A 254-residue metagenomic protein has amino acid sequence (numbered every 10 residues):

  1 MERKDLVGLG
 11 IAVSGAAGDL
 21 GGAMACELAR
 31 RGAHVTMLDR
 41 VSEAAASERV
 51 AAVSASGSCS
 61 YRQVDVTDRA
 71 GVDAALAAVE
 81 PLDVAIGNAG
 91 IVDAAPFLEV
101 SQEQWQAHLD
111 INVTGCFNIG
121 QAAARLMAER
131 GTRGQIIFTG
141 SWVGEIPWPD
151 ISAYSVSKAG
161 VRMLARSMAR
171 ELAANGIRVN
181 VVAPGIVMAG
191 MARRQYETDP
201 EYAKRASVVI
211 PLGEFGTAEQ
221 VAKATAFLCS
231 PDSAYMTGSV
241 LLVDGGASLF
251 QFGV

Functional and structural regions predicted by a protein language model:
E2, I146, A226, T237-V254: Short C-terminal tail/terminal secondary-structure segment of NAD(P)H-dependent dehydrogenase/reductase domains
A17-G18: Conserved glycine-rich cofactor-binding loop
A33-S47: Conserved glycine-rich Rossmann-like NAD(P)H-binding loop of the short-chain dehydrogenase/reductase
P96-F97, Q104-L109, A206: Substrate-binding pocket helix/loop in short-chain dehydrogenase/reductase
G120, S157, A165: Active-site helix of classical SDR
R125, R170-A174, A234: Alpha-helical segment proximal to the catalytic Tyr-Lys
S141: Residue(s) in the substrate-gating loop at a strand-loop-helix junction that position the organic substrate next
